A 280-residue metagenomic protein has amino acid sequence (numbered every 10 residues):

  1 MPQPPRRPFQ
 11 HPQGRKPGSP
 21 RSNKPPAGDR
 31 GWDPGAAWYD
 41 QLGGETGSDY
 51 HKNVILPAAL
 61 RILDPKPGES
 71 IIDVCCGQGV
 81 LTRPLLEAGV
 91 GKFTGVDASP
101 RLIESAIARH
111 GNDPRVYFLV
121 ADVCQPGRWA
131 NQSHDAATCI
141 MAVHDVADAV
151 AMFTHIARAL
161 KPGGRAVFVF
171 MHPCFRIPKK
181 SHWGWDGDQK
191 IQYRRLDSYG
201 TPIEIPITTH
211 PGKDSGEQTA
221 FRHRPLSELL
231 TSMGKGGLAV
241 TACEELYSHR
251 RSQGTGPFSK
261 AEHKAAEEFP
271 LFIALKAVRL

Functional and structural regions predicted by a protein language model:
P2-K66, V80-P84, S105: Conserved class I S-adenosyl-L-methionine
I72-V74, Q78-P126: Class I SAM-dependent methyltransferase SAM/SAH-binding core
R128-A137: A short acidic, Gly/Pro-enriched loop at the edge of an enzyme's catalytic core that lines a small-molecule cofactor
M141-A142: Short catalytic micro-motifs in class I SAM-dependent methyltransferases
V150-R165: A short glycine-rich, Lys/Arg-flanked "PGG" loop and its adjoining helix->strand segment in the class I
R165-P206: Conserved class I S-adenosyl-L-methionine
F170, C174-I177, S181, K213-S227: Acceptor-substrate binding/catalytic loop of class I
A220-C243: Short alpha-helix
